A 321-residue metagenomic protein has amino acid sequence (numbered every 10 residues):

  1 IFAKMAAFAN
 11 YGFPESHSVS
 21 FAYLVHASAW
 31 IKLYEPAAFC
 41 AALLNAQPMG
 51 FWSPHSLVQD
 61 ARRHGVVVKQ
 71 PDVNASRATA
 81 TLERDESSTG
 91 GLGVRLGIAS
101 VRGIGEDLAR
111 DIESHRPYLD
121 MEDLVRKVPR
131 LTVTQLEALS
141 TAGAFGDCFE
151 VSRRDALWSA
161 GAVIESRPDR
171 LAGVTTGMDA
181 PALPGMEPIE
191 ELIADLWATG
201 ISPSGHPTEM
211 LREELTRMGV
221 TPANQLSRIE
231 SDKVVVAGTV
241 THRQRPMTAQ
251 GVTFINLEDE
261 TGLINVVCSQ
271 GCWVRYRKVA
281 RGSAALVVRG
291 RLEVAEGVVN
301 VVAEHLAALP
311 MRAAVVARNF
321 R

Functional and structural regions predicted by a protein language model:
I1-R321: Noncatalytic, beta-rich nucleic-acid-contacting surfaces in large DNA/RNA-processing enzymes
